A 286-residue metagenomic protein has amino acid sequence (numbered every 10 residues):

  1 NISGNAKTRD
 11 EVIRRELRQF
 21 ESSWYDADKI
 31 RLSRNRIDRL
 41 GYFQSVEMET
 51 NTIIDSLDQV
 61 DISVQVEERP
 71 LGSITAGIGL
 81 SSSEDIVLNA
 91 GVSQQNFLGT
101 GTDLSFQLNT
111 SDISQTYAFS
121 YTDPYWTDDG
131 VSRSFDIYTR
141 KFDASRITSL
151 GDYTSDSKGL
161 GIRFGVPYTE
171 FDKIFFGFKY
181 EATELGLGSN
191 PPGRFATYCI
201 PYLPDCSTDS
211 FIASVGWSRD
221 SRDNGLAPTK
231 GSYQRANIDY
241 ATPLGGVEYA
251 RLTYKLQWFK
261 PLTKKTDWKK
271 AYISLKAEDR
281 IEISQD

Functional and structural regions predicted by a protein language model:
K7-S22: N-terminal periplasmic "start-of-domain" segments of outer-membrane beta-barrel proteins
R18, S23-L226, S232-Y233: Gram-negative/organellar outer-membrane beta-barrel architecture
V60, K265-D286: Extracytoplasmic gating/loop element in the C-terminal half of outer-membrane beta-barrel translocons and assembly
R140, N237-P243, R280-S284: Short glycine-rich beta-strand segments
S157-G159, A250-T253: Amphipathic hydrophobic-ligand
G177, R235-N237, Y272-E278: Outer-envelope exported proteins of Gram-negative bacteria
R219-D223, T242-R251, W258-W268: Primarily recognizes Gram-negative and organellar outer-membrane beta-barrels
